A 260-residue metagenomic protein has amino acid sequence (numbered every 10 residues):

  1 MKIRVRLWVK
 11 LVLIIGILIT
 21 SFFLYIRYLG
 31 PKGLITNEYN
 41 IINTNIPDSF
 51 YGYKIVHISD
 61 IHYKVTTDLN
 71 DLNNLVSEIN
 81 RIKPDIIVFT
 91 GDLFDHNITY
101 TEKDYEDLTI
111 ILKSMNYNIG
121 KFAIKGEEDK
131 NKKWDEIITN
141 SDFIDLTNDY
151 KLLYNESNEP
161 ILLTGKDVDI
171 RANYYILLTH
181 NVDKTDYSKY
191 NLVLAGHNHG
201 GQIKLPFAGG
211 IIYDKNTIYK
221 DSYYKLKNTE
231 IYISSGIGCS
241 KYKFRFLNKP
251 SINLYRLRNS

Functional and structural regions predicted by a protein language model:
M1-S49: N-terminal membrane-anchoring alpha-helices
G33-T67, I170-L178: Mobile, glycine- and charge-enriched loop segments and immediately flanking short secondary-structure elements within
N45-I46, V65, E127-L194, N198-H199 (+1 more regions): Conserved catalytic scaffold of divalent metal-dependent phosphoesterases
S49-I144: Membrane-embedded segments
G201-L205: His/Asp/Glu-enriched short active-site or ligand-binding loop at hydrolase and phosphoryl-transfer sites
F207-T217: Short, surface-exposed loop/helix-turn segments at secondary-structure junctions that function as lids/hinges flanking
